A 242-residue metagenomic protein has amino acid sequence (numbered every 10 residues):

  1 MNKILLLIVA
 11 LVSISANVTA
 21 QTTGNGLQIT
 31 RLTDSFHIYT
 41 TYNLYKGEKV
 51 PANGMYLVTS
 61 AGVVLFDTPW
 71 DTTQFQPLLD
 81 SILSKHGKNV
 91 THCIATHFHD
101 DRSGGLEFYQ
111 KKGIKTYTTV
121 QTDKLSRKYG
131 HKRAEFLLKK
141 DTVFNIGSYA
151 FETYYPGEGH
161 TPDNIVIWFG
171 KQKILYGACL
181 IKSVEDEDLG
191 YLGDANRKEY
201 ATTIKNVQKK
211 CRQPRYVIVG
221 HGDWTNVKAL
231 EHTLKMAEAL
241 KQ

Functional and structural regions predicted by a protein language model:
M1-T22: Bacterial Sec-dependent N-terminal signal peptides
T23-G26, R31-L32, Y117-G157, T161-P162 (+2 more regions): Metallo-beta-lactamase
R31-L78, V166-C179: Conserved beta-strand hairpin/beta-sheet module of binuclear metal-dependent hydrolase folds, prominently
S35, L57, D67, I82 (+8 more regions): Divalent metal-coordination and catalytic microenvironments
S60-G62, T73-Y117, R212-Q213: Active-site metal-binding motif and surrounding structural segment of the metallo-beta-lactamase
G62-V63, W70-D71, P156-K228: Metallo-beta-lactamase
V227-Q242: Short, electropositive alpha-helical surface patch
